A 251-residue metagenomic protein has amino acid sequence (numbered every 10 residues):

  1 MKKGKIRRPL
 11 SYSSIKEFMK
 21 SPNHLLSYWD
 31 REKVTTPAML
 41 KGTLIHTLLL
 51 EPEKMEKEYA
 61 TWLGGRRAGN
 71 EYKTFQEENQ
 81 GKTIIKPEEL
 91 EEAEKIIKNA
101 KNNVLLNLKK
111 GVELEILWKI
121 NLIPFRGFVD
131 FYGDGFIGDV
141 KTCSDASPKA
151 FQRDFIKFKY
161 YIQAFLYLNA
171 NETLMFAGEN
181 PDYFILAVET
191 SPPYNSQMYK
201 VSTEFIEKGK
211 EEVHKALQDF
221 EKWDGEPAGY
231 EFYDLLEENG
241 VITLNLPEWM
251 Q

Functional and structural regions predicted by a protein language model:
M1-R126, L235-L236: Metal-dependent nuclease catalytic cores that hydrolyze phosphodiester bonds in DNA/RNA, characterized by
L40, R126, K159-I162, L166 (+1 more regions): Short, well-structured alpha-helical interface segments that form or flank functional binding sites
L49-K54, T142-D145, E172-F176, E221: Hydrophobic/aromatic-lined pockets within catalytic cores
L90, L166-Q251: Metal-dependent nuclease catalytic regions and adjoining charged, substrate-binding loops involved in nucleic-acid end
N102-L108, G133-D139, E172-P181: Secondary-structure boundary elements
V112, G127-A150: Conserved catalytic cores of phosphodiester-cleaving nucleases, focusing on short active-site segments
L122-R126, G133-G135, S191-Y194: Coil-to-beta-strand transition motifs
A146-F158, S202: Short helix/strand-bridging catalytic loops that position acidic/His residues to coordinate divalent metals and engage
